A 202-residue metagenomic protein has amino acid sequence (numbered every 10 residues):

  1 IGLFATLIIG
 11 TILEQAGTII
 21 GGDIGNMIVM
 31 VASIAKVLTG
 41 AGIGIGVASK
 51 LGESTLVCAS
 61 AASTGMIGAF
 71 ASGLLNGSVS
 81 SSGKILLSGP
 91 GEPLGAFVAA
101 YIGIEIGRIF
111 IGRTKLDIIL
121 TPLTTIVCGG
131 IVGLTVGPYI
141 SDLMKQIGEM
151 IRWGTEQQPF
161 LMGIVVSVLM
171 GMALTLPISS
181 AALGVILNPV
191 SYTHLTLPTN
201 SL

Functional and structural regions predicted by a protein language model:
I1-L176, L202: Signature of multi-pass transmembrane helix bundles
T175-G184: Long, highly hydrophobic alpha-helical transmembrane signal-anchor segments
I186-Y192: Interfacial segments of multi-pass membrane proteins
T193-T199: Conserved small/polar residues in nucleotide/adenosyl-binding loops
